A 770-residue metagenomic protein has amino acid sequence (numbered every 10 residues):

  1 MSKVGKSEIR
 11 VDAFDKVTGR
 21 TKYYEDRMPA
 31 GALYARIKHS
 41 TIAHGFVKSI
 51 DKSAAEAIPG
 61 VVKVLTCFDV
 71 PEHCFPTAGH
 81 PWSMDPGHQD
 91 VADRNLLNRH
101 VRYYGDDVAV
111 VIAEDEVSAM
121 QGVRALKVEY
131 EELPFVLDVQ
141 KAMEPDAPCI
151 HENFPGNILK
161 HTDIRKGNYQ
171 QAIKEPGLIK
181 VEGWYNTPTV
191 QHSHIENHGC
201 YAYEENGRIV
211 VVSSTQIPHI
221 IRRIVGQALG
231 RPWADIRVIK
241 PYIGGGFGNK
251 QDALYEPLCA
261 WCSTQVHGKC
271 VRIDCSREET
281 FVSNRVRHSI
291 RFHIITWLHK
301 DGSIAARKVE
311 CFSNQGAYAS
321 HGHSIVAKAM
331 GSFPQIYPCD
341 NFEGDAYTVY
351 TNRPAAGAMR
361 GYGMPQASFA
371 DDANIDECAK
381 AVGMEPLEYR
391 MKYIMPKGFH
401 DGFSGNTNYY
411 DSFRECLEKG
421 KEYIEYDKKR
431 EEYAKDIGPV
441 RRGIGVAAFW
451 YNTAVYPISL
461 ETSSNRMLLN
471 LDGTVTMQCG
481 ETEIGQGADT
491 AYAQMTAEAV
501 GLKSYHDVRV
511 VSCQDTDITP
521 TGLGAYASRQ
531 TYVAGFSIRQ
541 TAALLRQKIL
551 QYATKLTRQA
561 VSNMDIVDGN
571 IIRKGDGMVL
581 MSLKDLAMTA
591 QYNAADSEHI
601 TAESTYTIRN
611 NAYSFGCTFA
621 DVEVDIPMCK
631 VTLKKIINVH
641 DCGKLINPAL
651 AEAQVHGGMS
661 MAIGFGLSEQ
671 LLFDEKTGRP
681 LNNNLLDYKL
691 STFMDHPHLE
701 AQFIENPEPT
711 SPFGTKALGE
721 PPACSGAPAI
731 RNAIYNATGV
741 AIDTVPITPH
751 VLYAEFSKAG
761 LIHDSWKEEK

Functional and structural regions predicted by a protein language model:
M1-P155: Flexible, low-hydrophobicity surface segments
K6, D12-T18, D85-H88, G156-C200 (+5 more regions): Glycine-rich loop/linker segments at domain edges
A35, I209-S213, T474-C479, L633-K635: Short, aliphatic-rich beta-strand segments
C67-F68, G230-D235, T264-V271, K300 (+3 more regions): C-terminal catalytic domains of large/alpha subunits in multi-subunit enzymes
C74-G79, G122-A125, R222-I224, F247-A253 (+12 more regions): Short acidic, glycine/serine/threonine-rich loops at helix termini
R99-H100, P232-K240, Q265-S276, T280: Conserved catalytic cysteine-centered active-site region of acyl-thioester-dependent Claisen-condensing enzymes
E144-L229, I394-T474, L681-M694, H698-Q702: Helix-loop-helix junctions that connect adjacent transmembrane helices in secondary transporters/permeases, recognized
Y242, G246-G268, I273-D274, A488-T496: Thiamine diphosphate
